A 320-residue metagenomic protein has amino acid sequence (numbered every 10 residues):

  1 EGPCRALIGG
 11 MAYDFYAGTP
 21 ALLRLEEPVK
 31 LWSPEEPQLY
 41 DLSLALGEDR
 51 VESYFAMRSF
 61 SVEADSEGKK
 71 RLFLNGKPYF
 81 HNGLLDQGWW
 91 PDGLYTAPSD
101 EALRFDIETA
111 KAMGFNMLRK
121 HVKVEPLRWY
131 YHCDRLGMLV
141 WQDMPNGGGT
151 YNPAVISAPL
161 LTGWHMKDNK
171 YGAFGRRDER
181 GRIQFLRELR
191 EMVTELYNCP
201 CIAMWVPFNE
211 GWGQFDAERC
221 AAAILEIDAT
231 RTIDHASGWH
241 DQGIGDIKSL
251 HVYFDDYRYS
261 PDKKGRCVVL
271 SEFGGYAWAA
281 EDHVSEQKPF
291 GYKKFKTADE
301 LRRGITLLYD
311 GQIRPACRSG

Functional and structural regions predicted by a protein language model:
E1-H132, L136-V140, E188-L189, A203-M204 (+4 more regions): Secreted/periplasmic carbohydrate-active enzymes, especially glycoside hydrolases
E108, M117-G320: Substrate-binding/catalytic cleft of secreted carbohydrate-active enzymes, primarily glycoside hydrolases
